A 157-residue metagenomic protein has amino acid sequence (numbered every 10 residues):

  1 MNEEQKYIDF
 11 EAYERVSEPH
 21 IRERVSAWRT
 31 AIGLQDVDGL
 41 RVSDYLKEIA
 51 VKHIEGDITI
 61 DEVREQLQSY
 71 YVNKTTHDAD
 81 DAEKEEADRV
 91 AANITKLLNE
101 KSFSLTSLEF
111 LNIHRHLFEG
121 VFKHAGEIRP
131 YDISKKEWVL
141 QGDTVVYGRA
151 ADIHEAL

Functional and structural regions predicted by a protein language model:
M1-L157: FIC/Doc superfamily catalytic core
